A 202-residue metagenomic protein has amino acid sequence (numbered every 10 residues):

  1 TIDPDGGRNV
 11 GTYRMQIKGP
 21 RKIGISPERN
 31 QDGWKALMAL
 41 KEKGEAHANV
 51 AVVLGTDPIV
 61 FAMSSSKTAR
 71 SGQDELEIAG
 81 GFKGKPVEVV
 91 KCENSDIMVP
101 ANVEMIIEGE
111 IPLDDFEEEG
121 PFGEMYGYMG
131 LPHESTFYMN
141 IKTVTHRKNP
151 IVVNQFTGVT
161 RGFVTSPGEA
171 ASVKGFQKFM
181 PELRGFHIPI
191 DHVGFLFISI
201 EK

Functional and structural regions predicted by a protein language model:
T1-H47, A51: Internal mixed beta-strand/loop scaffold within catalytic domains of large alpha/beta enzymes
V50-P58: Core active-site phosphate/anionic-ligand binding loop and the adjoining beta-turn-alpha structural block in enzyme
I59-K202: Charged, compositionally biased interaction regions
